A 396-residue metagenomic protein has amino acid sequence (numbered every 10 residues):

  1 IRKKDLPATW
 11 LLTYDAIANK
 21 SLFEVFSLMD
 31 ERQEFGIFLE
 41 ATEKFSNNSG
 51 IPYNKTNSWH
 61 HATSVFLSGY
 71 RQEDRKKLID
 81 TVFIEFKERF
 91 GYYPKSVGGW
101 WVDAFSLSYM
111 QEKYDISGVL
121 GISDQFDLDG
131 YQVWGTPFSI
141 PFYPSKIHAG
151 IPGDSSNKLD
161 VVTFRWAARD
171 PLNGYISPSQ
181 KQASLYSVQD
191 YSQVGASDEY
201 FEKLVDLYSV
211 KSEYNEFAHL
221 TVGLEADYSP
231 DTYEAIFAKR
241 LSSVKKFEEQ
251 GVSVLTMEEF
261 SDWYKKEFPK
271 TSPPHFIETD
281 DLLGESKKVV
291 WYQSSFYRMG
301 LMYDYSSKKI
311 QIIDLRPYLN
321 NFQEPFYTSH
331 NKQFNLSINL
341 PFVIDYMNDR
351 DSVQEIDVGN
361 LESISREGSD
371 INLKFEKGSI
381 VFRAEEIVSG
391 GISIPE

Functional and structural regions predicted by a protein language model:
I1, N19-L22, E73-T81, V194-S209 (+1 more regions): Well-ordered, non-membrane alpha-helical segments in soluble/globular domains
I1-A8, E249-K287, S295, S307: N-terminal regions that are enriched for targeting/export leaders and immediately downstream pro/stem segments
T9-F23, E43-F45, G98-L107, F126-L128 (+2 more regions): Acidic-and-aromatic substrate-binding clefts and catalytic sites of carbohydrate-active enzymes
Y14-W101, S156-Y186, N215-A226, T328 (+1 more regions): Metal-dependent polysaccharide deacetylase catalytic core of the NodB/CE4 family, i.e., the active-site-bearing domain
F23, L301-S379, E386: Acidic-aromatic substrate-binding/catalytic surfaces of carbohydrate-active enzymes
E24-R32, E88-R89, L107-L120, S242: Short, surface-exposed basic-aromatic patches at helix termini and helix-loop junctions that form
K95-S212: Active-site-adjacent pocket scaffolds in enzyme catalytic domains
F296, F382, I392-E396: Short, well-ordered beta-strand segments enriched in hydrophobic/aromatic residues
